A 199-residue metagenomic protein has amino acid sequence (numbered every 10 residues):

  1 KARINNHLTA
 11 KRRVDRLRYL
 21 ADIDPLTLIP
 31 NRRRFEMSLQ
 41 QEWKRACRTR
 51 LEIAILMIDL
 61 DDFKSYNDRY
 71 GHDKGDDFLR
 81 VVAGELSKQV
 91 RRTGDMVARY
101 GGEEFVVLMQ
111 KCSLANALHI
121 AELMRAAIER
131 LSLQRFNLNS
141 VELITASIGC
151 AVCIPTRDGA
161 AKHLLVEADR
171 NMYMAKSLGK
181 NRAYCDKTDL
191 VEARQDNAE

Functional and structural regions predicted by a protein language model:
R3-L20, R32: Interdomain signal-transducing alpha-helical coiled-coil linkers
R18-M37, I58-G71, R80: Conserved nucleotide-binding and Mg2+-coordinating catalytic segments in signaling enzymes
R18-Y19, R32-E52, A83-R91, Q110: Short regulatory alpha-helical coupling segments that immediately precede and/or link into cyclic nucleotide signaling
K74-G94, E104, L123: Active-site-proximal alpha-helical element of nucleotidyl cyclase-like catalytic domains and analogous helices
A83-S87, N116-Q134, E167-D169: Alpha-helical scaffold within the catalytic cores of cyclic-nucleotide enzymes
K88-G94, A126-N139, V152-I154, M172-M174: Short catalytic/binding micro-motifs of nucleotide second-messenger systems
M96-R99: A short pre-motif secondary-structure segment
L114-E122, N139, C153-E199: Catalytic-core segments of nucleotide cyclases and related cyclic-nucleotide turnover enzymes
